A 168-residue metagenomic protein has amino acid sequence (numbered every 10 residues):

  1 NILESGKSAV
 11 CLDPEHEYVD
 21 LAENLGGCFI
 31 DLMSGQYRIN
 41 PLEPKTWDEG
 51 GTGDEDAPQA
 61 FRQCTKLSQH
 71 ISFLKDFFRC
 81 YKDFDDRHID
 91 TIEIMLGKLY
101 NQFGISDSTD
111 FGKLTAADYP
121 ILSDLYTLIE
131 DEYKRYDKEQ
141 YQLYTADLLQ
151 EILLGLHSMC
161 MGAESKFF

Functional and structural regions predicted by a protein language model:
N1-L12, H16: P-loop NTPase nucleotide-binding module
V10-C11, F29-D31, R38: Structured core elements
H16-G27, L32, L42-F168: P-loop NTPase motor domains
